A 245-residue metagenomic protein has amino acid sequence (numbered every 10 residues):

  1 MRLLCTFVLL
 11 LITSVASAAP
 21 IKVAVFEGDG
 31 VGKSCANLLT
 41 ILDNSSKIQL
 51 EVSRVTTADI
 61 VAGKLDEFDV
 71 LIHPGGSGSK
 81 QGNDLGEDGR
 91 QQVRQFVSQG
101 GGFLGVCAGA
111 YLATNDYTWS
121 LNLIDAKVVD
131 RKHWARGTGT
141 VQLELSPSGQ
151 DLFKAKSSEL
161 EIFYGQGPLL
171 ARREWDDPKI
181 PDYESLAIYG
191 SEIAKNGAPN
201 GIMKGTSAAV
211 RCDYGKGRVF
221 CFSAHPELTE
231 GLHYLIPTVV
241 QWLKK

Functional and structural regions predicted by a protein language model:
C5-S14: Bacterial N-terminal signal peptides
A16-P20: Boundary at the C-terminal end of the N-terminal hydrophobic targeting segment
I21, R94, Y117-N122, I202-S207 (+1 more regions): Extracellular ligand-binding/catalytic regions of CAZymes and related secreted enzymes and adhesion modules
F26-V31, T56-T57, P74-S77, Y189 (+1 more regions): Structural motif
V31-A36, A194-N196, E230-G231: Short N-terminal binding/cap micro-motifs at the start of the first secondary-structure element
G32-T118: Helical hinge/lid and interdomain linker segments adjacent to catalytic or ligand-binding clefts that mediate domain
T114-E161: Class I SAM-dependent methyltransferase SAM-binding "motif I" and its flanking Rossmann-like core
V141-G215, S223, E227: Catalytic beta-strand/loop cores that center a nucleophilic Ser/Cys/Thr and support acyl-enzyme chemistry
